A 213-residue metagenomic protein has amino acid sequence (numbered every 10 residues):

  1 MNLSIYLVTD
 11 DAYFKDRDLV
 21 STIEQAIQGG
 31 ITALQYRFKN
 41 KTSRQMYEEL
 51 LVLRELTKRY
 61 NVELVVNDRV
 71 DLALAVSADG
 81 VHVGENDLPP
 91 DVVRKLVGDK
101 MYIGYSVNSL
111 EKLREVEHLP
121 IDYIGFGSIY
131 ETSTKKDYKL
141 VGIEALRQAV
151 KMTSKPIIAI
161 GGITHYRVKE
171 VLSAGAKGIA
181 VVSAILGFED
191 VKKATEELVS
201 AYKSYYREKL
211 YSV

Functional and structural regions predicted by a protein language model:
M1-L88, K95-Y123, V141, Q148 (+4 more regions): Conserved N-terminal beta1-alpha1 strand-loop-helix module at the mouth
F38, S128-Y130: Short, histidine-centered active-site or binding-site loop motifs used for metal coordination, general acid-base
A73, Y130-K136: A short acidic, helix-capping loop that chelates divalent metal ions and anchors anionic groups
L88-P89, T132: A short, polar/charged loop-to-alpha-helix boundary motif
F126, I158-I163, I179-S183: Glycine-rich beta-strand-to-loop/alpha-helix junction loops that act as flexible
A174-G178: Internal alpha/beta core interface subdomains
